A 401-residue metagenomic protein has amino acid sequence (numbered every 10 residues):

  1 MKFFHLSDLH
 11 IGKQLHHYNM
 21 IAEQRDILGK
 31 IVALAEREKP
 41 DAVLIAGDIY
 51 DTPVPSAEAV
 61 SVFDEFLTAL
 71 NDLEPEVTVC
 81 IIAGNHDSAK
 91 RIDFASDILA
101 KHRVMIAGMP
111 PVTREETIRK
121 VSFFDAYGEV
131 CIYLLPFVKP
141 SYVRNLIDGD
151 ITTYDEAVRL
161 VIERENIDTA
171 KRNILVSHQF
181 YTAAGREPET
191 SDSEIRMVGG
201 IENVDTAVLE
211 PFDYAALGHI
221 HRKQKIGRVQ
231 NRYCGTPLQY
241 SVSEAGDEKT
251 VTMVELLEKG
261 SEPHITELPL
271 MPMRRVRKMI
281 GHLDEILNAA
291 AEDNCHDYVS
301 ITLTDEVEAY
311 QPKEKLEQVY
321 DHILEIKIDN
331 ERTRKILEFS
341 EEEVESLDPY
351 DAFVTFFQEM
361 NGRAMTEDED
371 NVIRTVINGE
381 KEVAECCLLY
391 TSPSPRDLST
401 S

Functional and structural regions predicted by a protein language model:
M1-I45, Y50-L389: Extended recognition/assembly regions associated with phosphoester-bond processing machinery
Y390-P395: Conserved small/polar residues in nucleotide/adenosyl-binding loops
L398: Extended, polar beta-sheet/loop recognition surfaces of beta-rich domains that mediate binding to diverse ligands
